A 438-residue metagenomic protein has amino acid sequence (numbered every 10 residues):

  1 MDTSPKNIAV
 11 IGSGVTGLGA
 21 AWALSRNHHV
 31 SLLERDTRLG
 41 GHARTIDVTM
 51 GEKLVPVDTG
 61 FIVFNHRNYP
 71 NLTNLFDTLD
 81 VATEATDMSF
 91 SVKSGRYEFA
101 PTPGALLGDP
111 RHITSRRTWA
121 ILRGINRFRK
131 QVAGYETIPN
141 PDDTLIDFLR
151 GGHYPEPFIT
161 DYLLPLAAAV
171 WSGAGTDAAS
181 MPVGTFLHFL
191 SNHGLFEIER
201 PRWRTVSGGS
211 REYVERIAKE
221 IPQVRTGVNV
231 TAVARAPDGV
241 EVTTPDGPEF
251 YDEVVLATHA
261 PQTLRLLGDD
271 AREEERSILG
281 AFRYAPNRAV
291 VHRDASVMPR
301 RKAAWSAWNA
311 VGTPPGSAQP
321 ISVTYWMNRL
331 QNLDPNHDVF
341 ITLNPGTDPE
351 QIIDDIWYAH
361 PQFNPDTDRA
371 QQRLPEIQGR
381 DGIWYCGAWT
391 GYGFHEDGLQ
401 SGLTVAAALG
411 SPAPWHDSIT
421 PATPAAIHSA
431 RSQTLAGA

Functional and structural regions predicted by a protein language model:
M1-I8, N27, V48, A370-Q372 (+1 more regions): Extreme N-terminal leader/targeting segments of oxidoreductases
K6-L32: N-terminal Rossmann-like FAD-binding beta1-loop-alpha1 element of flavoenzymes
S25-T49: Glycine-rich FAD pyrophosphate-binding loop
I46-L72: N-terminal glycine-rich dinucleotide-binding loop that anchors FAD/FMN and/or NAD(P) in oxidoreductases
D47, T102-L106, S317-A438: Conserved flavin/dinucleotide-binding core of flavoenzymes
H66-S180: Mobile amphipathic helical/loop "lid" adjacent to a hydrophobic cofactor/ligand pocket
L187-T244, E249: Helical element adjacent to the flavin cofactor pocket in flavoenzyme catalytic cores
T231-A232, A236-A359: Mid-domain catalytic core of redox enzymes that form a hydrophobic substrate pocket/lid adjacent to a catalytic redox
